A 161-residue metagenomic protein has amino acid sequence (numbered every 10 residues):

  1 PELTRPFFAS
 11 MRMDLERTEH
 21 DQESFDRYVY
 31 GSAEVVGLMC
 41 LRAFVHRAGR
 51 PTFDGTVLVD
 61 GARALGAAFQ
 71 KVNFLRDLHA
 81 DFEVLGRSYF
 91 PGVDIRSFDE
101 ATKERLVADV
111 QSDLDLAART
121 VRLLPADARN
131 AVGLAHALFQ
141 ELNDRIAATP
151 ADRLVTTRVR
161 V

Functional and structural regions predicted by a protein language model:
P1-F69, L75-V161: Catalytic cores of Mg2+-dependent Asp-rich isoprenoid enzymes
